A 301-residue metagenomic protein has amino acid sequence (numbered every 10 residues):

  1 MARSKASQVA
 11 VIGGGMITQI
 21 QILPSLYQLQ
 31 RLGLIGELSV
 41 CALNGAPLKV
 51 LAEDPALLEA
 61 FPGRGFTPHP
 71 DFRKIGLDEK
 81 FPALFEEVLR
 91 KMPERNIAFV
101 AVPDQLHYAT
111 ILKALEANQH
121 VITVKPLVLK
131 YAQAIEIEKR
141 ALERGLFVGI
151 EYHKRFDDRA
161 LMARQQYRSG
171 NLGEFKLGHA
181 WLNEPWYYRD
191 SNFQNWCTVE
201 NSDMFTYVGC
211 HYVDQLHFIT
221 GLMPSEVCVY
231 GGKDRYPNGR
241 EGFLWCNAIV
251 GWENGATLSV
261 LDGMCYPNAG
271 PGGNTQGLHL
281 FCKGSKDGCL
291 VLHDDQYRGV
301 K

Functional and structural regions predicted by a protein language model:
M1-A117, I135, K139-R144: N-terminal glycine-/serine-/threonine-rich beta1-alpha1-beta2 phosphate-ribose binding loop of Rossmann-like
F99-V100, T123, A180: Redox-cofactor binding/interface segments in oxidoreductases and associated redox assembly factors
N118, V124-P126: Short helix/strand-capping hinge loops at secondary-structure junctions that flank key functional elements
L127-A132, E136, F156-D158: Conserved PLP phosphate-binding loop immediately N-terminal to the Schiff-base lysine helix in PLP-dependent enzymes
E136-K154, E174-G178: Rossmann-fold dehydrogenase core element
K154-R240, N247-A248, T257, Y266: Predominantly a Rossmann-like dinucleotide-binding segment in NAD(P)-dependent oxidoreductases
E253-K301: NAD(P)-dinucleotide binding in Rossmann-like oxidoreductases
